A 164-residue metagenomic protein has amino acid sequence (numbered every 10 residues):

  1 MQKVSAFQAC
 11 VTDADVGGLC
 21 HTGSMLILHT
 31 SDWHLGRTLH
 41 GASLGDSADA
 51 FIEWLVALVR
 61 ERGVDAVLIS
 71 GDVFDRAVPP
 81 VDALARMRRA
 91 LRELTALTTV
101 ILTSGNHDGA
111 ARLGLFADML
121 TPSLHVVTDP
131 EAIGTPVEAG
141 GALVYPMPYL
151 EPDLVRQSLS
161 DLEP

Functional and structural regions predicted by a protein language model:
K3-V4: Polybasic, lysine-rich low-complexity intrinsically disordered segments
D15-A90, T95-A96: N-terminal active-site segment of His-dependent metallophosphoesterases
S70-D72, T103-N106: Glycine-rich beta-strand-to-loop/alpha-helix junction loops that act as flexible
P79, R88, E93, T98 (+1 more regions): His/Asp/Glu-rich metal-coordinating catalytic cores of metallo-dependent phosphodiesterases/hydrolases acting on
